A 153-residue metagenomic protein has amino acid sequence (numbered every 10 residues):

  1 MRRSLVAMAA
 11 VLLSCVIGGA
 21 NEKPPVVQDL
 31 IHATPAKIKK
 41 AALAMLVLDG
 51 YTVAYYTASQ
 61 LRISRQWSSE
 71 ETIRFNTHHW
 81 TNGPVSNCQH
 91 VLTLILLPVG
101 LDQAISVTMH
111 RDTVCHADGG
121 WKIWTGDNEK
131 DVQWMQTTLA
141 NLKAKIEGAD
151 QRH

Functional and structural regions predicted by a protein language model:
M1-S4: Positively charged n-region of N-terminal signal peptides that target proteins for export
V6-A7, S69: General helical structural elements
A7-C15: Bacterial N-terminal signal peptides
I17-H153: Ser/Thr-rich, low-complexity intrinsically disordered terminal regions
